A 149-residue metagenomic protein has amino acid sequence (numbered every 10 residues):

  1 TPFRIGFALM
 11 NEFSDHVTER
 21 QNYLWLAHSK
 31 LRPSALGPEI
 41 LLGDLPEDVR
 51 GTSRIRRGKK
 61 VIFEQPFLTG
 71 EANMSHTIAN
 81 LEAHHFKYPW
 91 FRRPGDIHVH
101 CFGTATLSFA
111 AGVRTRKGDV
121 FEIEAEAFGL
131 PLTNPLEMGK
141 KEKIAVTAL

Functional and structural regions predicted by a protein language model:
T1-E82, T106-L149: Catalytic-core "active-site belt" of small-molecule-metabolizing enzymes, emphasizing His/Asp/Glu-rich regions
M74, F91-R93: Helix N-cap / loop-to-helix initiation motif
K87-W90, A111-V113: Short, surface-exposed secondary-structure edge patches
P94, H100-A105: Glycine-rich beta-strand-to-loop/alpha-helix junction loops that act as flexible
P94-G95, G118: Loop/turn positions that initiate beta-strands
H98-V99, F121: Generic structural signal for buried aliphatic residues
